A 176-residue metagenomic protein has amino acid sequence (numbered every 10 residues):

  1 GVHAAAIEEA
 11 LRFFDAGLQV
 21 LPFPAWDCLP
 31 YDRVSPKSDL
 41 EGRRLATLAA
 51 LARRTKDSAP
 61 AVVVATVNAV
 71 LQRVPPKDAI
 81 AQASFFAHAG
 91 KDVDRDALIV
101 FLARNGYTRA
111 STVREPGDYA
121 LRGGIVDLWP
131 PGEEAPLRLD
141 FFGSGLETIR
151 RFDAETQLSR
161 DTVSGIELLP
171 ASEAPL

Functional and structural regions predicted by a protein language model:
G1-L176: ASCE RecA-like P-loop NTPase motor cores that couple ATP hydrolysis to mechanical translocation on nucleic acids
